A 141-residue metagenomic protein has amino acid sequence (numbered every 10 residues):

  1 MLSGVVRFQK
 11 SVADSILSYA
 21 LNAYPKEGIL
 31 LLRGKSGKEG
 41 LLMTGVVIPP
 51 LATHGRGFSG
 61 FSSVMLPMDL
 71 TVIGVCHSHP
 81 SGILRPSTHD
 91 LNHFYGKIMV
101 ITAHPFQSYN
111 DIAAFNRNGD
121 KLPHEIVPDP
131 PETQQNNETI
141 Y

Functional and structural regions predicted by a protein language model:
M1-V72, P80-Y141: Conserved beta-strand-loop surface patch within small alpha/beta domains used for substrate/adaptor or ligand engagement
